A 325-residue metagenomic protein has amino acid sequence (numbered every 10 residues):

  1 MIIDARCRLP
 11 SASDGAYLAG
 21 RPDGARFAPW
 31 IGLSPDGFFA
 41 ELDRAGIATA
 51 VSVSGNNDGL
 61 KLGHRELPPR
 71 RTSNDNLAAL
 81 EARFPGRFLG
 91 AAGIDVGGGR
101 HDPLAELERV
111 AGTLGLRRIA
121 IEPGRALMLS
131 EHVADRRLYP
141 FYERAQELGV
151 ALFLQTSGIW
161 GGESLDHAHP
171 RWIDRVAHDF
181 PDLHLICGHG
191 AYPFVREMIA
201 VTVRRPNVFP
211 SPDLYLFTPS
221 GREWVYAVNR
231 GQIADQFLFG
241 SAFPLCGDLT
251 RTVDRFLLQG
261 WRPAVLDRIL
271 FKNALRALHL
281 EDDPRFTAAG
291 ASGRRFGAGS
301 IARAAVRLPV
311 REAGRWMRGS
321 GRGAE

Functional and structural regions predicted by a protein language model:
M1-A5, A12-T49, Q232-L238, C246-E325: Mid-to-C-terminal alpha-helical segments outside catalytic/metal-binding sites
R6, L42, L77, V110 (+6 more regions): Conserved, mostly hydrophobic/aromatic
R6-A12, Q155, H189: Histidine-centered divalent metal-coordination motifs
P22-G63, F88-D95, R117-G124: Divalent metal-dependent hydrolysis catalytic cores, especially in the metallo-beta-lactamase
P35-L42, N74-E81, L104-E108, L138 (+5 more regions): Generic structural signal for well-ordered alpha-helices, preferentially at hydrophobic/aromatic core positions
V53-N56, G93-I94, Q155-S157, H189-A191 (+1 more regions): Short, well-ordered beta-to-alpha junction loops that form the rim of enzyme active sites and present histidine/acidic
D58, H64-W160, H167: Active-site gating/metal-coordination segments in enzymes
L116-R118, P123-L238: Catalytic pocket-lining loop regions of alpha/beta-barrel enzymes, especially the amidohydrolase/enolase/GH5 lineages
